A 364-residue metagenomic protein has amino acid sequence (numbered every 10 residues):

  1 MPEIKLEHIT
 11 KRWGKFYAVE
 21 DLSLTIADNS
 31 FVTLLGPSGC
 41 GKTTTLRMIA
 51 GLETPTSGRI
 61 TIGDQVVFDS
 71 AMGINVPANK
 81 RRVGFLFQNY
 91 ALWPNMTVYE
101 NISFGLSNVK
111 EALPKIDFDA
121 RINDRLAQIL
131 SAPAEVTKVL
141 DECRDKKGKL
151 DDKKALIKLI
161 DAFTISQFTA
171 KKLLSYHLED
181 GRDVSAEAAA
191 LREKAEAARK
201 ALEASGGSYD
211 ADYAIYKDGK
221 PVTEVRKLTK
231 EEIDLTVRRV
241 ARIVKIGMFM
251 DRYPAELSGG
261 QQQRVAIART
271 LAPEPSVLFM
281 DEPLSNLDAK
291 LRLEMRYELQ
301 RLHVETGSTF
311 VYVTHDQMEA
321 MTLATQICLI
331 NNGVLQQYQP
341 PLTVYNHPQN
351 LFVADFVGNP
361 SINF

Functional and structural regions predicted by a protein language model:
L35-P37: The feature captures the beta-strand-to-loop junction immediately N-terminal to the Walker
T43-L46, V265: ABC ATPase nucleotide-binding domain helices that frame the ATP-binding cleft
A50: Helix-to-loop junction immediately C-terminal to a conserved catalytic motif
G58-S70, D119-A120, D124, S131: Conserved ABC transporter NBD signature motif
V67-G84, N108-K115, A127, T137-K153 (+5 more regions): ABC ATPase NBD coupling module
E100-F104, N108, L113, A211-D212 (+1 more regions): ABC ATPase nucleotide-binding domains
